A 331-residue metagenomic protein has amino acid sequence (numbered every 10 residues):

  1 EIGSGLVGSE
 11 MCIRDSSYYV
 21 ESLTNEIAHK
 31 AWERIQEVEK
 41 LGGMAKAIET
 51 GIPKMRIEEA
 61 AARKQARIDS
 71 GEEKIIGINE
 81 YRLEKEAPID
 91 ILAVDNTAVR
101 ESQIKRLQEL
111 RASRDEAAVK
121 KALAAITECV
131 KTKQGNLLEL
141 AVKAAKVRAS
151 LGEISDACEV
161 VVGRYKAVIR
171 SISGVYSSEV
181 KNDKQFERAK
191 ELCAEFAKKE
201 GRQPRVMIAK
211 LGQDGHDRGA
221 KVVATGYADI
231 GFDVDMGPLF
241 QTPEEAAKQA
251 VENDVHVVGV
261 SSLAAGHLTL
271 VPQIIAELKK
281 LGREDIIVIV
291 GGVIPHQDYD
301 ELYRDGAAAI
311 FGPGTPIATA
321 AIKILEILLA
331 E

Functional and structural regions predicted by a protein language model:
E1-G8, I13: Single conserved hydrophobic/aromatic residue that forms the stacking wall/gate of nucleotide- or nucleobase-binding
S9-E10, K30-I126, L151-V206: Intrinsic disorder at enzyme termini
V20, N25-W32: Conserved phosphate-binding loops in nucleotide/dinucleotide-binding enzymes
V20-E21, A45-K46, M55-R56, K85-A87 (+7 more regions): Flexible loop/turn segments at secondary-structure boundaries
L41, I48-T50, A60, I78-E84 (+9 more regions): Generic beta-strand/beta-sheet core signal
V130-K131, G135, A141-L151: C-terminal substrate/ligand-recognition segments
A220-L329: Cofactor-cradling patches in redox/metallo enzymes
